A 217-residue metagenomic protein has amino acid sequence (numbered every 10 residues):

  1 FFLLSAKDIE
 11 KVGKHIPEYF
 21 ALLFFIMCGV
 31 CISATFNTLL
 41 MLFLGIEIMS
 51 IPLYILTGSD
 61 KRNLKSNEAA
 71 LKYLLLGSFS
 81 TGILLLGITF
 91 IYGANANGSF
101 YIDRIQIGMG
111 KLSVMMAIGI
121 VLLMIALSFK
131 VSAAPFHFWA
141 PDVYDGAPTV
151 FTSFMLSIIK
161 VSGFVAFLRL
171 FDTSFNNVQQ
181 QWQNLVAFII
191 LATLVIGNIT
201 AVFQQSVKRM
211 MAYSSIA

Functional and structural regions predicted by a protein language model:
F1-A217: Alpha-helical transmembrane segments of multi-pass membrane proteins predominantly involved in bioenergetics
